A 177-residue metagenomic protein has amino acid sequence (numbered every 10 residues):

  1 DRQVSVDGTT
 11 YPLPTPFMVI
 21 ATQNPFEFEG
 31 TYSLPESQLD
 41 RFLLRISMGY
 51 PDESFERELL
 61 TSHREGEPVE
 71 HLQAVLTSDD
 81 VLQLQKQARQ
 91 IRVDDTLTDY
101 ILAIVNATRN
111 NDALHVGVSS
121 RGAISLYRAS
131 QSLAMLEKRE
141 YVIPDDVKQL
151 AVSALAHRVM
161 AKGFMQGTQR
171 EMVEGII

Functional and structural regions predicted by a protein language model:
D1-L76, V81-I91, Q131-L133: Canonical AAA+ ATPase core
Y50-S54, T61, P68, R89-V93 (+2 more regions): Non-catalytic accessory segments flanking P-loop/AAA+ NTPase cores
D52-E53, S78-V81, T98, P144 (+1 more regions): Alpha-helix initiation and N-capping motif
S62, I104, Q149-S153: Short acidic/histidine-centered micro-motifs embedded in hydrophobic/aromatic stretches that mark compact functional
H71-A123: Conserved AAA+ ATPase small/helical "lid" subdomain
N110-I177: C-terminal engagement/docking regions of AAA+ P-loop ATPases
